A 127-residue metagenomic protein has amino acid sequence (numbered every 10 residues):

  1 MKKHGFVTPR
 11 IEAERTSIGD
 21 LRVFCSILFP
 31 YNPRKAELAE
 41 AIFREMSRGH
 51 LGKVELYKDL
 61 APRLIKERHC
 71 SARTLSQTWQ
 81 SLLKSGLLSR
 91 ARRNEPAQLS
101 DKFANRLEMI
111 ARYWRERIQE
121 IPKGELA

Functional and structural regions predicted by a protein language model:
R10-E45: Short alpha-helical segments that sit at the start of domains
F43-H50, L87: Short, locally clustered residues in the helix-turn-helix/winged-helix DNA-binding domain
H50-R63: Short acidic, hydrophobic short linear motifs in intrinsically disordered regions
L64-R73: Short, basic interhelical loop/turn and adjoining N-cap of the next helix at nucleic-acid- or acidic-partner-contacting
A72, S76-Q80: Short, hydrophobic-biased segments on the C-terminal half of alpha helices that form "recognition helices"
Q80-N94: A short, conserved structural fragment
N94-K102: Minor-groove-contacting beta-hairpin "wing" of winged helix-turn-helix DNA-binding domains
A104-A127: Short, amphipathic alpha-helical interaction segments positioned at domain boundaries
